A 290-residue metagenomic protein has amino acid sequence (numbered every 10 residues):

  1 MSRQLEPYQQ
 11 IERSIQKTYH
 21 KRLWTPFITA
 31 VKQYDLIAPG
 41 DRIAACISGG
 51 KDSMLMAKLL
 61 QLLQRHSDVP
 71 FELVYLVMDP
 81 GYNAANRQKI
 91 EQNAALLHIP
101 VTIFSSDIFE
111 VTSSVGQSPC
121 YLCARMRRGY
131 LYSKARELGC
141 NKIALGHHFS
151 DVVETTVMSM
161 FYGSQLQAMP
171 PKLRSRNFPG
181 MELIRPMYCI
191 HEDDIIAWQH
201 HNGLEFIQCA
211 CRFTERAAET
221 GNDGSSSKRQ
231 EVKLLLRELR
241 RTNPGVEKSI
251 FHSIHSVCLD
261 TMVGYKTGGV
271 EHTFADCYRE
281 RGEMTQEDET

Functional and structural regions predicted by a protein language model:
S2-M158, Y162-L166, P170, D193-A197 (+2 more regions): ATP-dependent adenylation/nucleotidyltransferase module used to activate substrates
H20, W24, R87, R128 (+5 more regions): A structural signal for well-ordered alpha-helical scaffolds and beta->alpha junctions
F27, V31, M187, V232 (+1 more regions): Long, contiguous hydrophobic alpha-helical segments, chiefly transmembrane helices and signal peptides
D79-G81, D107-F109, S175, C189 (+2 more regions): Short, solvent-exposed coil/turn elements at secondary-structure transition points
M126-L138, K172-F178, K233-S253: Short, basic, helix/turn surface patches
S150-L236: Catalytic subdomain that performs nucleotidyl-dependent activation
L204-T290: The feature marks non-catalytic terminal segments
